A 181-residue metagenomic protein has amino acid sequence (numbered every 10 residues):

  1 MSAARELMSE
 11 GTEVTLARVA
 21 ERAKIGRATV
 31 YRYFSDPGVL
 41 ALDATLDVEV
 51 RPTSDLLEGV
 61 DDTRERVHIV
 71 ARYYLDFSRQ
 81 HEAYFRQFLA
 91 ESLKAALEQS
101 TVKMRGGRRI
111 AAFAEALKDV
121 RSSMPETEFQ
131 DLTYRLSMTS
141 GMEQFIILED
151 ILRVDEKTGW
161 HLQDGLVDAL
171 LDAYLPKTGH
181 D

Functional and structural regions predicted by a protein language model:
A3-M8, Y74, S78: Short hydrophobic clusters on alpha-helical segments that form packing/core surfaces in small helical domains
R5-E13, R22, L42-V70: Amphipathic alpha-helical linker/stalk segments
R18-R22, V30: Append "Primarily bacterial transcriptional regulators
A28-S35: Base-recognition residues in the alpha-helical recognition helix of bacterial helix-turn-helix
D36-L42: Short amphipathic alpha-helical segment with a characteristic S/N-K-E followed by hydrophobic residues
A44-V48, S78-S100, A114, I146-I147: Amphipathic alpha-helical segments used for helix-helix packing
D76, Q80, A96-S123, Q130-Y134 (+1 more regions): Amphipathic alpha-helical packing segments from all-alpha helical-bundle domains
V120-L166, Y174-D181: Hydrophobic/aromatic-rich alpha-helical bundle segments in the mid-to-C-terminal region
